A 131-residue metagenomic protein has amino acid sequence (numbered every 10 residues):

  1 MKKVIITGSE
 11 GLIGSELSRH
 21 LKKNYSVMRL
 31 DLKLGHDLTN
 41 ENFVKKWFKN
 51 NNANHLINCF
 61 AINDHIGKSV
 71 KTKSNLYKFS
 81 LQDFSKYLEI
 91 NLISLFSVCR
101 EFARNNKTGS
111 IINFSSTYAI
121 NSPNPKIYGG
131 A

Functional and structural regions predicted by a protein language model:
I6-T7, N58-A61, S110-S116: Structural signature of the Rossmann-like NAD(P)-dependent dehydrogenase/reductase core
T7-H20: N-terminal Rossmann NAD(P)H-binding glycine-rich loop of SDR-like oxidoreductase domains
L30-N42: Rossmann-fold cofactor-recognition segment
E41-N52: Conserved amphipathic alpha-helix within the SDR
I57, S94-F102, N106: Hydrophobic positions on the long internal alpha-helix of Rossmann-like NAD(P)-dependent oxidoreductase domains
C59-K71: Conserved NAD(P)H cofactor-binding loop of Rossmann-fold oxidoreductase domains
K73-F96, I112: Catalytic Tyr-X3-Lys loop
K78, I112-A131: Catalytic loop of short-chain dehydrogenase/reductase
